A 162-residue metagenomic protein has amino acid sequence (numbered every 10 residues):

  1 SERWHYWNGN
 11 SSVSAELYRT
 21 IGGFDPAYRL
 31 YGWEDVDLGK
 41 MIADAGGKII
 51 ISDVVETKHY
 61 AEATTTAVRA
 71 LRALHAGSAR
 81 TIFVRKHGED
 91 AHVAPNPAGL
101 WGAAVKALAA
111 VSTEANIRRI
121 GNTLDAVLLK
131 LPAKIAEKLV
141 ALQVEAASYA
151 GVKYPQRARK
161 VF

Functional and structural regions predicted by a protein language model:
S1-E16, R29-Y31, D37: A recurrent flexible, glycine/aromatic-enriched loop bordering the glycosyltransferase active site that acts as
G9-S11, L30, I49, L74 (+3 more regions): Ligand-binding pocket scaffold of soluble enzyme catalytic domains
E16-T20, E56: Short, well-ordered alpha-helical scaffold segment located in the soluble/lumenal catalytic or ligand-binding core
P26-L30, G39-K58: Catalytic donor-sugar/metal-binding loop of nucleotide-sugar-dependent glycosyltransferases
V36-D37, L74-I82: A structural signal for well-ordered alpha-helical segments within the folded catalytic domains of diverse enzymes
I42-A43, T64-L74: Short low-complexity, flexible loop/linker segments enriched in glycine and/or proline with clustered acidic
K48, S52-R69, A79-F83: Active-site donor/metal-binding and catalytic loop motifs of nucleotide-sugar-dependent glycosylation enzymes
L71-H75, H92-F162: Non-catalytic, C-terminal membrane-associated alpha-helical segments of glycosyltransferases
